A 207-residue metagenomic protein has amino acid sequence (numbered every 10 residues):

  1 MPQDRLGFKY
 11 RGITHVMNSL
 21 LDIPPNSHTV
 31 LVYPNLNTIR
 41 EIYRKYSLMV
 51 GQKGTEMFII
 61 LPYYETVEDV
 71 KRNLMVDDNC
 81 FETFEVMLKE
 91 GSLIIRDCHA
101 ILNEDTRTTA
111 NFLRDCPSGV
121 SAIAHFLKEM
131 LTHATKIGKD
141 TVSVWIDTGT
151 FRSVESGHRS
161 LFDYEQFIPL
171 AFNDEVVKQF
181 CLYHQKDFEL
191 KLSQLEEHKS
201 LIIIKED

Functional and structural regions predicted by a protein language model:
P2-D207: Non-catalytic regulatory/interaction regions at protein termini and inter-domain linkers
